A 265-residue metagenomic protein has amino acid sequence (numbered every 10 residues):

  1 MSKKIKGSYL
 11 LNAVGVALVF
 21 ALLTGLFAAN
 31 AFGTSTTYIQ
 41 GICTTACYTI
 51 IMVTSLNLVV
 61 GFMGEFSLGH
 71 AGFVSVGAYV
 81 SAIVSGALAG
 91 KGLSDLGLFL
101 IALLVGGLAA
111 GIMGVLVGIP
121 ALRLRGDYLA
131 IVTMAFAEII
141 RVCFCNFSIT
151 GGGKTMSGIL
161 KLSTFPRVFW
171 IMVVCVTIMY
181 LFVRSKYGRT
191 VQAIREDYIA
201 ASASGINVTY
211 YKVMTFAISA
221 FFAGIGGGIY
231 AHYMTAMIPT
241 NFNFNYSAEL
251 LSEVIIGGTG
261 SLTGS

Functional and structural regions predicted by a protein language model:
M1-S265: Transmembrane alpha-helices and adjacent helix-loop boundaries
